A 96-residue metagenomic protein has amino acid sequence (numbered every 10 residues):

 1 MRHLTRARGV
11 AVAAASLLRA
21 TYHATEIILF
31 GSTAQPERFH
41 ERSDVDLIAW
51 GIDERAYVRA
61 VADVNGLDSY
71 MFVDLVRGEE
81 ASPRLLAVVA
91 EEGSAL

Functional and structural regions predicted by a protein language model:
M1-E26, A34-E41, W50-L96: Catalytic core of pol beta-like nucleotidyltransferases
